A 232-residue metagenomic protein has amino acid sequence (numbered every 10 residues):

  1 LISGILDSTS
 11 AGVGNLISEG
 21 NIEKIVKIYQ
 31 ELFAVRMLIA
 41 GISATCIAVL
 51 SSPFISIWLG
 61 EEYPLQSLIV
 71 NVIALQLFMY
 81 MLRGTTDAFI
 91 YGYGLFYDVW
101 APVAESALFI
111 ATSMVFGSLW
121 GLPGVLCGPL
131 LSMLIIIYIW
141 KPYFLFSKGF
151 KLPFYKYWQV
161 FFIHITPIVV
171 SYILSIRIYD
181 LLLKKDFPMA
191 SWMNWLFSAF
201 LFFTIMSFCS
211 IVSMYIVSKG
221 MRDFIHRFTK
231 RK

Functional and structural regions predicted by a protein language model:
L1-A34, D87-G92: Helix-loop junctions and terminal segments of transmembrane helices in multi-pass membrane transport/translocation
L1-N15, Q76, Y80-G84, S171 (+2 more regions): Transmembrane helical elements of multi-pass membrane transporters/channels
S3-D7, T45, L68-G117, L122-K148 (+2 more regions): Short runs within selected transmembrane alpha-helices of multi-pass transporters and secretion channels
G12, G20-K27, F144-F162: Interhelical loop/hinge segments that connect adjacent transmembrane helices in multipass membrane
F33-G41: Selective transmembrane-helix segments that form parts of the transport pathway or gating/packing helices in multipass
I47-F78, F150, K184-A190: Interfacial segments at transmembrane-helix termini and the short loops linking adjacent helices
I110-V115, P167-K184: Hydrophobic alpha-helical transmembrane segments in multi-pass integral membrane proteins
F150-F154, S175-K232: Membrane-proximal transmembrane or re-entrant/amphipathic helices at the cytosolic face
